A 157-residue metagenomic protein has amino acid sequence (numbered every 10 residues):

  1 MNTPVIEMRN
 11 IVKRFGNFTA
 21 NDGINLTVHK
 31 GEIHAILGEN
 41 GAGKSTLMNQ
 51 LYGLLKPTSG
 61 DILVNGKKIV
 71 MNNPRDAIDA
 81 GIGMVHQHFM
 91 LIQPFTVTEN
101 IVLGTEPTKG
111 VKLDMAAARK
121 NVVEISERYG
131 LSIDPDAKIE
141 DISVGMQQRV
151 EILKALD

Functional and structural regions predicted by a protein language model:
M1-D157: Glycine-rich phosphate-binding loops of nucleotide-dependent enzymes
